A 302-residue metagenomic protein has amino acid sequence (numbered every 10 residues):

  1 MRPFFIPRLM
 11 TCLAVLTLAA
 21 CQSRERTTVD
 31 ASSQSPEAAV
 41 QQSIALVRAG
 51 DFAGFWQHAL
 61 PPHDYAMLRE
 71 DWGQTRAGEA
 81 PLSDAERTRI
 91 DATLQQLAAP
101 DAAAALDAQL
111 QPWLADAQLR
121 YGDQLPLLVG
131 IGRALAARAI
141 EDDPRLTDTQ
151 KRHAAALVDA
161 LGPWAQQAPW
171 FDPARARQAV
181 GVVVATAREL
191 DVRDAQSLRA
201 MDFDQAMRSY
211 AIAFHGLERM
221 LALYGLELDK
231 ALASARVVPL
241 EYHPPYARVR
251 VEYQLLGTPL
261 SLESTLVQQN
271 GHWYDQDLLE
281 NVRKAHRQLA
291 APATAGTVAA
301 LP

Functional and structural regions predicted by a protein language model:
M1-M10: Bacterial N-terminal signal peptides that target proteins for export
T17-A20: C-terminal motif of bacterial Sec signal peptides marking the signal peptidase cleavage site
Q22-R24: Bacterial signal peptide processing site
Q34-G50, F55: Short, aromatic-enriched amphipathic alpha-helices that serve as compact interaction elements
D51-H63, D194-A200: Short, well-ordered alpha-helical segments enriched in acidic and aromatic residues
P61-S83: Short, charge-rich amphipathic alpha-helical segments embedded in non-transmembrane helical bundles/solenoids
A80-A98, L221-V237: A short, amphipathic edge element
A99-Q196, Q205, R248, P259-P292: Short beta-strand edge/turn micro-motifs at domain boundaries
